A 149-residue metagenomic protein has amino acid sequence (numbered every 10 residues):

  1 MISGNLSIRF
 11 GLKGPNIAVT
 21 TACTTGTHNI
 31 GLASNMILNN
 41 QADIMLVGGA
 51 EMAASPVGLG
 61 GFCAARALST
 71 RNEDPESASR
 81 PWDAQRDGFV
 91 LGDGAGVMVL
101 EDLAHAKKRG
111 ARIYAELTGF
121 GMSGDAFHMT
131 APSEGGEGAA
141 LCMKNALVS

Functional and structural regions predicted by a protein language model:
M1-L32, Q41, A64-V90: Conserved catalytic cysteine-centered active-site region of acyl-thioester-dependent Claisen-condensing enzymes
N16-T21, A42-A50, R112-F120: Beta-strand segments within the central parallel beta-sheet cores of soluble alpha/beta enzyme folds
I30, S55-G61, F127-P132: Short acidic, glycine/serine/threonine-rich loops at helix termini
M36-N39, L59-N72, E134-G138: A glycine- and small-aliphatic-rich helix-loop capping segment at beta-alpha/alpha-beta transitions that lines
I44, G49-S55, G61-A64: Glycine-rich anion/phosphate-binding loop at the beta-strand->alpha-helix junction
E73-S149: Condensing-enzyme catalytic core mediating Claisen C-C bond formation in acyl metabolism
